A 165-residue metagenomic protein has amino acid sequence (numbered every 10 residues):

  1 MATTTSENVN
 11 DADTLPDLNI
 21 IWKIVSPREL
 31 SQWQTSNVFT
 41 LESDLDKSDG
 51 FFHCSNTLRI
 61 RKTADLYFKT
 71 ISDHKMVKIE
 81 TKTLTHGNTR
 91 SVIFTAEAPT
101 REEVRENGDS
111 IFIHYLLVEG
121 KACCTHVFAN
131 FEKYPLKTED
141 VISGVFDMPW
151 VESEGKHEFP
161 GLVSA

Functional and structural regions predicted by a protein language model:
A2-A165: Conserved, structured core segments of small domains
